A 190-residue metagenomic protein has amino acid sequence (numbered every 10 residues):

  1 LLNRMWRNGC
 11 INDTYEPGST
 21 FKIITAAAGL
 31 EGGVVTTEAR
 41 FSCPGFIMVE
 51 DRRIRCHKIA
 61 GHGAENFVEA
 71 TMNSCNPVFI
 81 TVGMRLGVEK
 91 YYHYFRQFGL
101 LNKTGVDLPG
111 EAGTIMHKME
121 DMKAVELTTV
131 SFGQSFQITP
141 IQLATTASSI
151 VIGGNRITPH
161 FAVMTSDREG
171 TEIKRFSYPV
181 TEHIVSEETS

Functional and structural regions predicted by a protein language model:
L1-S19, I24-S190: Beta-lactam-recognizing serine transpeptidase/beta-lactamase-like catalytic domain environment
